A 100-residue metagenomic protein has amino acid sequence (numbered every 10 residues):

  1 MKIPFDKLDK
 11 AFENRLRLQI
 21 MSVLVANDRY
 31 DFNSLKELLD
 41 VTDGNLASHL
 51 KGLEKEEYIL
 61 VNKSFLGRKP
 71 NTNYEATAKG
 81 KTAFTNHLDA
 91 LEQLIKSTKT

Functional and structural regions predicted by a protein language model:
M1-F5, A26, K81-T100: Amphipathic alpha-helical dimerization/coiled-coil segments that flank or bridge DNA-binding/regulatory modules
K7-N45, S64-L66, N73: N-terminal helix-turn-helix DNA-binding core of bacterial DNA-binding proteins
H49: Residues within the DNA-recognition helix of helix-turn-helix
E57: Glycine-centered, phosphate/nucleic-acid-interacting loop/turn motifs that mediate DNA/RNA or nucleotide
V61: Short beta-strand "wing" residues that participate in macromolecule-binding interfaces
L66-T85: Basic, amphipathic "hinge/linker" alpha-helix immediately C-terminal to the N-terminal HTH DNA-binding motif
